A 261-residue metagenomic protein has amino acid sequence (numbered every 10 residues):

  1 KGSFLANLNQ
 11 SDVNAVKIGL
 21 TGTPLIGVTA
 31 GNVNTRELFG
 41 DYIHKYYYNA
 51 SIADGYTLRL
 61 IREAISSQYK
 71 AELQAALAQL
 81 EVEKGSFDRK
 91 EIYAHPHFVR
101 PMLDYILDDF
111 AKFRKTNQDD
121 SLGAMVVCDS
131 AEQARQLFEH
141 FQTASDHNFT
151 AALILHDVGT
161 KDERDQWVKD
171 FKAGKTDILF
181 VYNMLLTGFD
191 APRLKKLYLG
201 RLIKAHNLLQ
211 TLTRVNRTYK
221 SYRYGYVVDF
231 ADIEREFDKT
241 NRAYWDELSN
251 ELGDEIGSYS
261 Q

Functional and structural regions predicted by a protein language model:
K1-L8, D165-K169, V181-M184: Conserved RecA-like ASCE ATPase "motif II neighborhood" in helicase/translocase motors
K1-N7, A30, F189-P192: Conserved ATPase-coupling elements of RecA-like P-loop NTPase cores
N7-A30, G55: Conserved helicase ATPase motor motifs in RecA-like P-loop NTPase domains
I26-F39, K220-R223, K239-R242: Short regulatory helix/loop adjacent to the ATP-binding pocket of P-loop NTPases
T29-S121, F138: Interdomain helical connector at the RecA1-RecA2 junction of SF1/SF2 helicase-like NTPases
K90-V181: Conserved C-terminal RecA-like helicase domain
I178-V181, L185-L212, G225-D229: A short beta-strand element within the Helicase C-terminal
Y219-Q261: Long, hydrophobic alpha-helical segments
